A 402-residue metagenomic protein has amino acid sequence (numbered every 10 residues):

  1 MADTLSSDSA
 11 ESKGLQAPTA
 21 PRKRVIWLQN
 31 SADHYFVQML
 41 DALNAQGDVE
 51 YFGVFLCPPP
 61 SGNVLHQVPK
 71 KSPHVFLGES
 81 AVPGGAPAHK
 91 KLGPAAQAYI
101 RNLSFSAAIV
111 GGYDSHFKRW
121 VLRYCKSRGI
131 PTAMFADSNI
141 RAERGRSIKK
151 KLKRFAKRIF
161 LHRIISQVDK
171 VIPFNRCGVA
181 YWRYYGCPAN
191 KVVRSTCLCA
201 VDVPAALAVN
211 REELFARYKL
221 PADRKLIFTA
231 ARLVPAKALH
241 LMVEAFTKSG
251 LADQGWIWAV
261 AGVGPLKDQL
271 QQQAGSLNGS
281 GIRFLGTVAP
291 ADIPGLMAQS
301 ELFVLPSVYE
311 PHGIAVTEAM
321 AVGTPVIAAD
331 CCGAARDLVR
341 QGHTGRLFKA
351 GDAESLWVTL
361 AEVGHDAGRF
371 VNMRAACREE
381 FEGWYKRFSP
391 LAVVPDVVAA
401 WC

Functional and structural regions predicted by a protein language model:
P131-A133, I140-I164, V209: Nucleotide-sugar donor phosphate/pyrophosphate-binding loop at the beta->alpha transition of glycosyltransferases
L161-E212: Donor nucleotide-sugar binding/catalytic pocket of nucleotide-sugar-dependent glycosyltransferases
P221-K237, V243-F246: Conserved donor-binding/catalytic core segment of Leloir-type glycosyltransferases
D268-V288: Nucleotide-activated donor-binding/catalytic signature segment of Leloir-type glycosyltransferases, i.e., the conserved
T287-V288, G295-S300: Short alpha-helical donor nucleotide-sugar binding micro-motif in glycosyltransferases
V308: Aromatic "clamp/platform" in nucleotide-sugar-dependent glycosyltransferases that forms part of the donor/acceptor
P325-A329: Short hydrophobic beta-strand element within catalytic cores of glycosyltransferases and related nucleotide-activated
G368-V398: A charged, aromatic-enriched C-terminal amphipathic alpha-helix characteristic of glycosyltransferases across folds
